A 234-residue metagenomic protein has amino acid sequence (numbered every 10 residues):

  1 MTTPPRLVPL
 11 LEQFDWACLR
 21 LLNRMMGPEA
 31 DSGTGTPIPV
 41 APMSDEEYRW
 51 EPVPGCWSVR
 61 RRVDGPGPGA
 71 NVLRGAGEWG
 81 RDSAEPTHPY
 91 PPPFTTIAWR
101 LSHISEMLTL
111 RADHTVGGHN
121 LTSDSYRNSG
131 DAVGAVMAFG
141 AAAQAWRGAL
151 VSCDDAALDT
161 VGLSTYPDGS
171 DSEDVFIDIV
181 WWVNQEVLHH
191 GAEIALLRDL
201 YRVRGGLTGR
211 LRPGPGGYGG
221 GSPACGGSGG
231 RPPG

Functional and structural regions predicted by a protein language model:
M1-Y126, S164-G234: Short, contiguous alpha-helical
R127-L163, I177-G191: Acidic/histidine-rich alpha-helical segments that form the ligand environment of transition-metal centers
